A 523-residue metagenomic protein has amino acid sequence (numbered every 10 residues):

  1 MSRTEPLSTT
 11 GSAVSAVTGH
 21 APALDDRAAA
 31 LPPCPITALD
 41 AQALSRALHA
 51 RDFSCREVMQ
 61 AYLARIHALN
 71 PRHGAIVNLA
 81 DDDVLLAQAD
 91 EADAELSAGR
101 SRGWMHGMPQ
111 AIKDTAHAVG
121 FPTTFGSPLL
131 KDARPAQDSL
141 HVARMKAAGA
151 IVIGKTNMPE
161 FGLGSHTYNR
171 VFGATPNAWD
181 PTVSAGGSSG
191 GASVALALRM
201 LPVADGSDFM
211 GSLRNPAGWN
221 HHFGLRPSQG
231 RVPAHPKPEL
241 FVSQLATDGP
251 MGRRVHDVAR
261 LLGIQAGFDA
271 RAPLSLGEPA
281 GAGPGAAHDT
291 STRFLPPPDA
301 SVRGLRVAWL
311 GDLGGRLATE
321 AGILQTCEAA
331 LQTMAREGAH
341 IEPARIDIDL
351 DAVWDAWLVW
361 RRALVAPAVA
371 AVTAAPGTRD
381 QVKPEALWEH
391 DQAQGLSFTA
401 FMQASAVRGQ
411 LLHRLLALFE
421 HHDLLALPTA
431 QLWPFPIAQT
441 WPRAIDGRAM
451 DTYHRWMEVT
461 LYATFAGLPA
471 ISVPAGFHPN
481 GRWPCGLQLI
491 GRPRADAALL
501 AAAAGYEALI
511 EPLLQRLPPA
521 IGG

Functional and structural regions predicted by a protein language model:
M1-Q88, A94, R336-G338, Q515-G523: An N-terminal boundary/leader segment
L24-R27, R226-A329, L509-G523: A short helix-breaking turn/cap at a secondary-structure junction
R27-P32, M105-F125, S301-G311, V359-L416 (+3 more regions): Short helix-loop capping/hinge segments that flank enzyme active sites or metal/cofactor-binding pockets
R51, G107, A147, I151 (+5 more regions): Glycine-rich, small-residue loops and helix-cap segments that act as flexible hinges at active-site edges
D52-M59, D90, T319-I346, V369-G377 (+1 more regions): Acyltransferase
L86-A87, E95-R170: Acidic/His- and Gly-rich active-site-bordering loop/insert found across diverse amide/peptide-bond hydrolases
L129-P135, D180-V183, I445-M457: A short acidic, glycine-rich active-site loop that binds or catalyzes chemistry on phosphate/adenosine moieties
Q137-D269, T464-F477, W483-G486: Short glycine/serine-rich loop segments
